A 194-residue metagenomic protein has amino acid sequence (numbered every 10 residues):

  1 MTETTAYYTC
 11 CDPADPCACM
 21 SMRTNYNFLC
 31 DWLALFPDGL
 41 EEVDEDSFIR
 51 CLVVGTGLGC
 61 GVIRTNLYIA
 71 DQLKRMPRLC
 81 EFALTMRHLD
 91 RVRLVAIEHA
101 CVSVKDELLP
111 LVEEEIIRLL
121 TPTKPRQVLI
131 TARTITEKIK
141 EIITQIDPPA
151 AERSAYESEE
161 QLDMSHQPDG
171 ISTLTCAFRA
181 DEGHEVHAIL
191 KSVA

Functional and structural regions predicted by a protein language model:
M1-K191: Peripheral, non-cofactor segments flanking catalytic/redox cores
